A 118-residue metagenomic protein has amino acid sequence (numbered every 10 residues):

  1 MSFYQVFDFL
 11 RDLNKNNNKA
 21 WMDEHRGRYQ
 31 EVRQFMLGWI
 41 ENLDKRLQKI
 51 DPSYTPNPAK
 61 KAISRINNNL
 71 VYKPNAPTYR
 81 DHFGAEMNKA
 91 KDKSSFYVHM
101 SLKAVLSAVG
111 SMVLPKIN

Functional and structural regions predicted by a protein language model:
Q5, R11, K15-I50: Contiguous, amphipathic alpha-helical segments that mediate oligomerization or scaffolding in large protein assemblies
F35-A90: Extended cationic-aromatic binding surfaces that line active-site or macromolecule-binding grooves and engage
N68-N118: Aromatic- and glycine-enriched beta-alpha-beta binding-site module
